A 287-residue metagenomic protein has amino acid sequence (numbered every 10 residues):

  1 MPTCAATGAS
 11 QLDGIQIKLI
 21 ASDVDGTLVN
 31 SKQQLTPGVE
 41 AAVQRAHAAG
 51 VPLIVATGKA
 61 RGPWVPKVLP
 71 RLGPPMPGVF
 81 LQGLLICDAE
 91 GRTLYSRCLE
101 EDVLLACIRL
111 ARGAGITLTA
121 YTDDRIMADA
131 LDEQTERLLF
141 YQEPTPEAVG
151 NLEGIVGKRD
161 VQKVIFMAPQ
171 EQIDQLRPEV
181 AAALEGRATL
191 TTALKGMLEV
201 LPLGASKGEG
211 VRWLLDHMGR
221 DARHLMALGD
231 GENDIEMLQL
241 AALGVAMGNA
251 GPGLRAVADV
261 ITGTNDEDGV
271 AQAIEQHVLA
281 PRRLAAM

Functional and structural regions predicted by a protein language model:
S10-L19, T36, E199-M287: Mg2+-dependent phosphoryl-transfer enzymes with acidic/Ser/Thr/Gly-rich catalytic loops
Q16-K32: Asp-based phosphoryl-transfer active-site loop
G26, A46, T57, Q82 (+5 more regions): Residue-level signal for inorganic ion chemistry
S31-K32, W64-P66, A89-E90, A130 (+4 more regions): Short glycine-/acidic-enriched loop or helix-start segments at secondary-structure transitions that form or flank
Q34-E136: Active-site phosphate-binding/coordination module
R71-P74, Q82, A183-G186, L240-A241 (+1 more regions): Short, structured coil segments at secondary-structure junctions
L110, A114-L228, E232-L240, N249: Conserved acidic, metal-coordinating active-site core of Asp-based, Mg2+-dependent phosphoryl-transfer enzymes
